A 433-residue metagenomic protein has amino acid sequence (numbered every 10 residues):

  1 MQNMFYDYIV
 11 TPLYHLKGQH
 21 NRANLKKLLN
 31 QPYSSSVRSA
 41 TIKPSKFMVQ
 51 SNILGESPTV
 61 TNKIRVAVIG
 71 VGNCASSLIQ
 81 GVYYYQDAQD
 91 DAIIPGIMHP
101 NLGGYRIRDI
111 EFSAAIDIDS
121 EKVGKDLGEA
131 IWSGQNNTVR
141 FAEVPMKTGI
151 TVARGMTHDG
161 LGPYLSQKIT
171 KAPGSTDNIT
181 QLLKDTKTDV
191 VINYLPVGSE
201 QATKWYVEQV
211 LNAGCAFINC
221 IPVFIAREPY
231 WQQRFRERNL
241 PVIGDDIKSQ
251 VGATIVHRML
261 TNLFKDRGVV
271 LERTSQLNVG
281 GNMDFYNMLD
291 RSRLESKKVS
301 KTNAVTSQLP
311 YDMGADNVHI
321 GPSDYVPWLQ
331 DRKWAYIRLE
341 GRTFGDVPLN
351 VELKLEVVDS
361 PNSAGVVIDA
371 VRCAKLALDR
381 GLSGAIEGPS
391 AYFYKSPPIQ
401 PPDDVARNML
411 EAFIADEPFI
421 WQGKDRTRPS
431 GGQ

Functional and structural regions predicted by a protein language model:
Y6-I9, Y14, N24-K46, Q50 (+1 more regions): Short, positively charged and aromatic/hydrophobic N-terminal segments
F47-E208, N212, L294-V299, A335 (+1 more regions): N-terminal glycine-/serine-/threonine-rich beta1-alpha1-beta2 phosphate-ribose binding loop of Rossmann-like
S57-T59, H99, A335-Q433: C-terminal active-site/capping subdomain that shapes the small-molecule cofactor and substrate pocket of enzyme
I69, K122, E129, S133-N136 (+2 more regions): Active-site-lining helix/loop region of Rossmann-like oxidoreductase modules
P196-V197, C215, P222-V223, I247-K248: Short, ordered loop/turn segments at secondary-structure junctions
V197-E208, I221-L240: Rossmann-fold NAD(P)-binding glycine/threonine-rich loop
A213-A216, R238-L240: A short helix->loop->beta-strand "cap" motif at the edges of active sites that frequently abuts
R234-I247, G268, E272: Rossmann-fold dehydrogenase core element
